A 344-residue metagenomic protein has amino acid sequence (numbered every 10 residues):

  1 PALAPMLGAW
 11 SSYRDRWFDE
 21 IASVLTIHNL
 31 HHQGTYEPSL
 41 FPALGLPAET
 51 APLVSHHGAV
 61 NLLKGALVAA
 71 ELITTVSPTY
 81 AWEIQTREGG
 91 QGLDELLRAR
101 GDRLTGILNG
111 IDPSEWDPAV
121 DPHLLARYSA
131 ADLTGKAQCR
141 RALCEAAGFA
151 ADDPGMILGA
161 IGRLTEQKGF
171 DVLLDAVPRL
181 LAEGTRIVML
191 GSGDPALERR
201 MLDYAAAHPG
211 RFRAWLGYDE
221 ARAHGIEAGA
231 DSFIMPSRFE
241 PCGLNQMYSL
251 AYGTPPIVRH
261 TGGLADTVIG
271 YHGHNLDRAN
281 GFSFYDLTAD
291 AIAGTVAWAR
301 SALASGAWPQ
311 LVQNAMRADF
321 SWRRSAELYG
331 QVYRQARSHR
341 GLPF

Functional and structural regions predicted by a protein language model:
P1-F344: Catalytic cores of nucleotide-sugar-dependent glycosyltransferases that transfer UDP/GDP/TDP-activated
